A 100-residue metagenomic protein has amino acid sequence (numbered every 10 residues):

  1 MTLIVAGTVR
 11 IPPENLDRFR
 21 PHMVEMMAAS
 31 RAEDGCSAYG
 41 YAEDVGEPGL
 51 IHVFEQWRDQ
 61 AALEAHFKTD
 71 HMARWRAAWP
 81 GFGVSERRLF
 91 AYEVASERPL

Functional and structural regions predicted by a protein language model:
L3-G40: N-terminal first-folded block
L3-R10, G40-F67: Short, well-ordered beta-strand segments in beta-rich or mixed alpha/beta enzyme and ligand-binding folds
E25-S37, Q56-F90: An amphipathic, aromatic/His-enriched active-site/gating alpha helix that lines ligand/cofactor pockets
Y41-G49, A77-L100: Glycine-rich beta-strand-turn "strand-cap" elements at beta-sheet edges
